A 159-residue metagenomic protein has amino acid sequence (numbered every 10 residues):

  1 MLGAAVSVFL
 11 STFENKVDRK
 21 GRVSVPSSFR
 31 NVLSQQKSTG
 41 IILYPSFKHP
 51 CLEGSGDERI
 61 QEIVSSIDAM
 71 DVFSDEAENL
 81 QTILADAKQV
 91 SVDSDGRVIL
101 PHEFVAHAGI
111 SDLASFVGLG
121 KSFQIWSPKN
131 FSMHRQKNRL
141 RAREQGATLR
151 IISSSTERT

Functional and structural regions predicted by a protein language model:
M1-E14, R19-R22, F29-D95, E103-T159: Flexible "stalk/tail and boundary" regions
